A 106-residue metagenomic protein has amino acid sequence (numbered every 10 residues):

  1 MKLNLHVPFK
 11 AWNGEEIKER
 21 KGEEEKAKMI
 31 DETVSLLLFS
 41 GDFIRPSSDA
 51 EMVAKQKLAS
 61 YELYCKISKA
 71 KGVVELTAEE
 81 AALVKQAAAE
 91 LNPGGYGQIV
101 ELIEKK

Functional and structural regions predicted by a protein language model:
M1-K106: Positively charged, low-complexity terminal tracts and the immediately adjacent first secondary-structure elements
